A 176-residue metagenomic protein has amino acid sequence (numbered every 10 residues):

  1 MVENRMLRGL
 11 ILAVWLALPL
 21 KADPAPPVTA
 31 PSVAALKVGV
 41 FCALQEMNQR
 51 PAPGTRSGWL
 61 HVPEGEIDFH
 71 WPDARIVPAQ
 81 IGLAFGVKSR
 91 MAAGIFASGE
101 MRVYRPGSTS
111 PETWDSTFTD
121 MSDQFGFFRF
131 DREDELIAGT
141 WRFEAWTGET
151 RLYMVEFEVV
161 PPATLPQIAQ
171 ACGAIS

Functional and structural regions predicted by a protein language model:
M1-M6: N-terminal secretory signal peptides that target proteins for export/translocation
R8-P19: Bacterial N-terminal signal peptides
P24-T140, E144-T147, R151-E156, V160-S176: Contiguous segments within soluble domain cores/interaction surfaces
